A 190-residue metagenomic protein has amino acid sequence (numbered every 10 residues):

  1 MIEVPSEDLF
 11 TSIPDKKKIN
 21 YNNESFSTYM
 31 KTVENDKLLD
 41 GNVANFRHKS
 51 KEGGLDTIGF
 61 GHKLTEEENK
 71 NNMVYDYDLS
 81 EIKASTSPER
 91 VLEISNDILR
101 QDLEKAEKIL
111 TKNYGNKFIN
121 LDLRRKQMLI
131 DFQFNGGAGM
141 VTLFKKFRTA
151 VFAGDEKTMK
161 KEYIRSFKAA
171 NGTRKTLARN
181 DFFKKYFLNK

Functional and structural regions predicted by a protein language model:
M1-Y21, S25-Y29: Low-complexity, glycine/serine/proline-rich disordered segments that function as export/translocation leaders
N20-D40, M128-Q133: Short, functionally critical alpha-helical segments immediately adjacent to catalytic or ligand/cofactor-binding
S25, G137-K190: Long, amphipathic alpha-helical surface segments
M30, I58, L129-I130, M159 (+1 more regions): Residue-level detector of buried hydrophobic side-chain packing in well-ordered secondary-structure elements
D36-K37, H62-E66, K105, N135-G139 (+1 more regions): Solvent-exposed loop/turn segments at secondary-structure junctions within structured extracellular/periplasmic domains
L39-R47, N113-R124, K146, K160-E162: Surface-exposed patches in mature extracellular/periplasmic domains of secreted proteins
N42-E81: Short, surface-exposed glycine/acidic/tryptophan-bearing loops
M73-K117, L123-F144: Alpha-helical segment that forms one wall of the substrate-binding/catalytic cleft in peptidoglycan-active domains
